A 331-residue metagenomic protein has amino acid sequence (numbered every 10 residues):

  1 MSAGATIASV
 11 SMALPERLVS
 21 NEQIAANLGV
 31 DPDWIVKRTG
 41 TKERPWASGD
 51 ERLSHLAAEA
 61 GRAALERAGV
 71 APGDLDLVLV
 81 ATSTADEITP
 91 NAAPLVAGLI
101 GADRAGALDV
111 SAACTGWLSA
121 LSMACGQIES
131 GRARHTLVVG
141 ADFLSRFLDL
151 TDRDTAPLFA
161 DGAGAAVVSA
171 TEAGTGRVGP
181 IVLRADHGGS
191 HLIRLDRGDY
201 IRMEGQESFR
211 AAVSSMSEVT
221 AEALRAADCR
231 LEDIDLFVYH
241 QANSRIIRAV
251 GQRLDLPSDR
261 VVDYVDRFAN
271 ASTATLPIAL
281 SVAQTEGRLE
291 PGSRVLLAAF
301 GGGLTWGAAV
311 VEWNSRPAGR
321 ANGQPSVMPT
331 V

Functional and structural regions predicted by a protein language model:
M1, A71, I100-A102, I128-G131 (+4 more regions): Solvent-exposed alpha-helices and their adjacent loops that cap or buttress functional pockets in soluble metabolic
M1-D50, D152-S214, E218, F300 (+1 more regions): Condensing-enzyme catalytic core mediating Claisen C-C bond formation in acyl metabolism
I7, I35, G73-A81, L108-S111 (+5 more regions): Beta-strand segments within the central parallel beta-sheet cores of soluble alpha/beta enzyme folds
L28-K37, E87-G101, L137-L144, S190-L195 (+1 more regions): Acidic-glycine-rich active-site phosphate/pyrophosphate-binding loop
S54, A58-G61, L65, A85 (+3 more regions): Claisen-condensing/thiolase-fold acyl-transfer catalytic domains that form or cleave C-C bonds in fatty acid
A60-D76, E218-D235, A283-R288: Phosphate/pyrophosphate-binding loops at sites that engage ATP/ADP/AMP, CoA/4′-phosphopantetheine, polyphosphate
R67, A71-D103: Anion-binding (especially nucleotide phosphate/pyrophosphate-binding) glycine-rich loop and adjoining beta-alpha core
Q127-A160: Flexible, glycine-rich active-site loops centered on histidine and acidic residues that chelate a metal or position
